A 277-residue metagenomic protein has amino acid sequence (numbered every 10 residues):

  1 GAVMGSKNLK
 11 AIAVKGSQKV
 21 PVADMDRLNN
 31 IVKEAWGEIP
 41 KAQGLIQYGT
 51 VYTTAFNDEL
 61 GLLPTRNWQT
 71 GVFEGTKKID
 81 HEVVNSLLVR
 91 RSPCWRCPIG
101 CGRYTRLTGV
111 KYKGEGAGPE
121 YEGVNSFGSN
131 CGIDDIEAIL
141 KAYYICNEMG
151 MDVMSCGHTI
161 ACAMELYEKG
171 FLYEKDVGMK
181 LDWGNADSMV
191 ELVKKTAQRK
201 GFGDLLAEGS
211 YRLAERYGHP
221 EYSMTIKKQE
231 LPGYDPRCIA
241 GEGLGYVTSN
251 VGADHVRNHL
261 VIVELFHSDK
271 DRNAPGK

Functional and structural regions predicted by a protein language model:
G1-K277: Extended C-terminal regions of large enzymes
